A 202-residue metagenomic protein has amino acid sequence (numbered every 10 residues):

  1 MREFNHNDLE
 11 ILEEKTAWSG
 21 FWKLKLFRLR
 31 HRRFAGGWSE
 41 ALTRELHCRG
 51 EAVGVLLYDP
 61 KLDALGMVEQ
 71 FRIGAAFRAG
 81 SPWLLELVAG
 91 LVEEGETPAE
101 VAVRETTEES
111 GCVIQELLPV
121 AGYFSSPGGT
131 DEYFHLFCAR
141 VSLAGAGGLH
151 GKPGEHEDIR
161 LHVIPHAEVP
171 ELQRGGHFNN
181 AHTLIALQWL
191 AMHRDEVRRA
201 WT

Functional and structural regions predicted by a protein language model:
M1-K15: A short, amphipathic edge element
E10, V113-V120: A short coil-to-beta-strand element that immediately follows conserved catalytic motifs
E14-A17, A121-S126: Short, solvent-exposed loop/turn elements at beta->coil junctions and helix N-caps that rim active or binding pockets
T16-L62, A76: Acidic, metal-coordinating catalytic segment for phosphate/diphosphate chemistry, firing primarily on the Nudix
L24-L26, M67, L136-C138, L161-V163: Conserved hydrophobic/aromatic beta-strand scaffold that supports enzyme active sites
L29-F34, S126-G147: Active-site-adjacent beta-strand/loop module that shapes the phosphate/pyrophosphate-binding cleft
R44-H47, A64-R104, P153-E155, I159: Conserved Nudix-box catalytic region and its N-terminal flanking loop in Nudix hydrolases and closely related
G151-H177: NUDIX/MutT-family hydrolases
